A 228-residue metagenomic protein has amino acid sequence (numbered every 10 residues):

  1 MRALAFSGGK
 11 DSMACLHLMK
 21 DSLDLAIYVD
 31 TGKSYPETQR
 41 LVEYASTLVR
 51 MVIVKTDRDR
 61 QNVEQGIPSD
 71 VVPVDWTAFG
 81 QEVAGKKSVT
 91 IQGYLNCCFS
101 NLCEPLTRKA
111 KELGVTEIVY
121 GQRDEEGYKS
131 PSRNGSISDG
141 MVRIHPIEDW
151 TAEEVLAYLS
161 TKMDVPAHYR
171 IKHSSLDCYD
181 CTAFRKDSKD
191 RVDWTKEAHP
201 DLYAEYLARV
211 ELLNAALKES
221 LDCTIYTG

Functional and structural regions predicted by a protein language model:
M1-K162: ATP-dependent adenylation/nucleotidyltransferase module used to activate substrates
L4, S160-G228: ATP/NTP-dependent adenylation/nucleotidyl-transfer catalytic domains that generate, transfer, or process NMP-activated
